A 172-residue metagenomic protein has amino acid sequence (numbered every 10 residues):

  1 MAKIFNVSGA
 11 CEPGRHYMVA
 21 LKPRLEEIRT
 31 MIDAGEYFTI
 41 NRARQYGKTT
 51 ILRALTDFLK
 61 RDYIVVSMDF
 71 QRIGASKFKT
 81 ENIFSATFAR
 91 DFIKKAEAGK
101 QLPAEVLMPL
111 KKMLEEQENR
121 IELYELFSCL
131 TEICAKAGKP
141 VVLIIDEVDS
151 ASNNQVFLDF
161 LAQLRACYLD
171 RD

Functional and structural regions predicted by a protein language model:
M1-E36: A short, basic N-terminal segment
T30, A34-Y46, T50-F160, C167: P-loop NTPase nucleotide-binding core
L169-D172: Conserved Walker
